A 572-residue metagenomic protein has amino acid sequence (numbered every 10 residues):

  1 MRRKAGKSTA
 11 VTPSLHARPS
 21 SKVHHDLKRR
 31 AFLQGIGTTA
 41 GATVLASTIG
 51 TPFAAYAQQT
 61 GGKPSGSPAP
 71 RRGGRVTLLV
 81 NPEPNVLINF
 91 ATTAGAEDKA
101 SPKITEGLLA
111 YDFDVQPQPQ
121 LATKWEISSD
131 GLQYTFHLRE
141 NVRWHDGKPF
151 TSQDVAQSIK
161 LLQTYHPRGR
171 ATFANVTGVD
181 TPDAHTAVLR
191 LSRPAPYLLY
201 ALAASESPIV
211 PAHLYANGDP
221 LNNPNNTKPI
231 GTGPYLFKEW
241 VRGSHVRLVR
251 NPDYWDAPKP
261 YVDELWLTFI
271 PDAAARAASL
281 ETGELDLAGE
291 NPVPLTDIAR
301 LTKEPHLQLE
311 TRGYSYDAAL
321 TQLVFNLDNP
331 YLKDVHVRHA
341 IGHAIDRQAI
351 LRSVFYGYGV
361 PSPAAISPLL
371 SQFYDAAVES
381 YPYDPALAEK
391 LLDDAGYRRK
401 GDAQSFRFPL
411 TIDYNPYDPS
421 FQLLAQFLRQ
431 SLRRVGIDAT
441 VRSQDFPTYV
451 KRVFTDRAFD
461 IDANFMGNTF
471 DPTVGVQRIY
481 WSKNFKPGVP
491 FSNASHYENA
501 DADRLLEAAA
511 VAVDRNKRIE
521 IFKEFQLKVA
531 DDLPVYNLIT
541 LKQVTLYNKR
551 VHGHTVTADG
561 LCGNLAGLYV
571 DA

Functional and structural regions predicted by a protein language model:
M1-A31, A40, A46, F53-Y56: N-terminal secretory signal peptides
T60, G178-D180, K238-V249, W266-N329 (+2 more regions): Extracellular/periplasmic solute-recognition and catalytic clefts
L79-S129, Q157-K160, F173, I230-T232 (+2 more regions): N-terminal lobe/hinge region of extracytoplasmic solute-binding protein
D112-Q116, A203-P260, E264-W266, Y374 (+3 more regions): Gly/Pro-rich hinge or "lid" segments in bacterial periplasmic/extracellular proteins
H137, A171-Y215, E239-V241: Surface-exposed binding/hinge segments that line and control ligand-binding clefts or catalytic entry sites
V249-R250, L332-Q430, H496-R504, E524 (+1 more regions): Append "and occasionally in soluble cytosolic enzymes with long acidic Gly/Pro-rich linkers
H336, L351, R434-V450, T455-R457 (+2 more regions): Extracytoplasmic/peripheral linker and loop segments enriched in polar/acidic and small residues with frequent Thr/Pro
T545-A572: Long beta-strand-rich cores associated with HINT superfamily self-processing modules
